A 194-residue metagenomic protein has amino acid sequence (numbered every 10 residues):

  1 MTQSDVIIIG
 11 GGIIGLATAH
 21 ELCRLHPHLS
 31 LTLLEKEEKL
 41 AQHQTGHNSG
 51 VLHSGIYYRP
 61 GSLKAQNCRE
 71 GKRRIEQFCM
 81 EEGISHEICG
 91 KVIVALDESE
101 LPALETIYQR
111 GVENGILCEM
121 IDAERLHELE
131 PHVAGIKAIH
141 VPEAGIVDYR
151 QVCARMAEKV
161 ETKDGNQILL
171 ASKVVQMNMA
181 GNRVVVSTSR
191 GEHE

Functional and structural regions predicted by a protein language model:
S4-T32: N-terminal Rossmann-like FAD-binding beta1-loop-alpha1 element of flavoenzymes
C23-H47: Glycine-rich FAD pyrophosphate-binding loop
P27-H28, M80, P131: Proline-centered flexible-loop/turn and helix-kink motifs
E35, I88, D122-A123, L170-S172 (+1 more regions): Short loop/edge segments at beta-strand edges and connector loops that shape dinucleotide/nucleotide cofactor-binding
H47, S99-A103, L129-I136, N178-V185: A short, glycine/Asx- and small/polar-enriched loop/turn that sits immediately N-terminal to a beta-strand
G50-R125, G135: Dinucleotide-binding Rossmann-like beta1-alpha1 core, especially the glycine-rich loop that anchors the ADP
I139-E194: Helical element adjacent to the flavin cofactor pocket in flavoenzyme catalytic cores
